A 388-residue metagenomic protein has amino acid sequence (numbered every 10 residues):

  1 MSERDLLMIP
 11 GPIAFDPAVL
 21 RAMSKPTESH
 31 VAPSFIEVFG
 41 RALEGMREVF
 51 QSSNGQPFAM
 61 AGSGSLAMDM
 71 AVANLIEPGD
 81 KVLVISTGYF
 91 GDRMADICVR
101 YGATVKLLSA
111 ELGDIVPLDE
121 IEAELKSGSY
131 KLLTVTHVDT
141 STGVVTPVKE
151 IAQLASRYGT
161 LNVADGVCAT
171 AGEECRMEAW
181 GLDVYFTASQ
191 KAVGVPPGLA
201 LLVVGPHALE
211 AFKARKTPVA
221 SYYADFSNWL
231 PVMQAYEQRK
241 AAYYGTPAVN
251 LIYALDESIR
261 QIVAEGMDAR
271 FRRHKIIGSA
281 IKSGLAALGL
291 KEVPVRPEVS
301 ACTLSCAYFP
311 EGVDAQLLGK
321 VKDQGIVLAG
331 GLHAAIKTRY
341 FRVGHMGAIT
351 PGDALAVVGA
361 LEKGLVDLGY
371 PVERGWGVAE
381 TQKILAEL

Functional and structural regions predicted by a protein language model:
S2-D5, A335, R339-L388: PLP-dependent enzyme catalytic core of the Aspartate aminotransferase-like
R4-A61, S65: A glycine-/small-polar-enriched, mobile loop at the entrance of the PLP active site in fold-type I
A14-F15, Q190-S283, A287, A386-L388: Active-site C-terminal subdomain of aminotransferase-like
G55-L83, T87, G91-A95: Conserved beta-loop-alpha segment that forms the PLP phosphate-binding cup at the N-terminus of a helix
I115-A171, V184, A192: Active-site phosphate-binding strand-loop segment of PLP-dependent enzymes
M177-Q190: Conserved active-site segment immediately N-terminal to the catalytic lysine that forms the internal aldimine
K291-Q324: Conserved PLP-binding catalytic core of the aspartate aminotransferase-like
